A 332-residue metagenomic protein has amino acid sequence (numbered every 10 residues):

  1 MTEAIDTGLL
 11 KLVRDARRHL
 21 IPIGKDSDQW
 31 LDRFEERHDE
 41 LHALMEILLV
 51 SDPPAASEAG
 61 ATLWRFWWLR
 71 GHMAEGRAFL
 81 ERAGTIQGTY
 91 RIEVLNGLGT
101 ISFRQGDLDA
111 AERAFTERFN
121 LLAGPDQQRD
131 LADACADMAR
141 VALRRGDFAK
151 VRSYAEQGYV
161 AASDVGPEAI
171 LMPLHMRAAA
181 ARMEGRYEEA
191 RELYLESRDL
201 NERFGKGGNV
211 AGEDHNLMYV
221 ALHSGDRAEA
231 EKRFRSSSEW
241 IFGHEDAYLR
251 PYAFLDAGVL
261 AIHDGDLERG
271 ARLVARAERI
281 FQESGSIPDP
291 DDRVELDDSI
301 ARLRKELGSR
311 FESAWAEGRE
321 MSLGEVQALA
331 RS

Functional and structural regions predicted by a protein language model:
T2-G24, M45, A61, R276-I287: Short acidic-capped amphipathic helix/loop micro-motif used as an active-site/signal-coupling element
D15-G97: Short, well-ordered secondary-structure microsegments that present a prominent hydrophobic/aromatic side chain
H19, S57-R70, Y90-G106, D130-D147 (+4 more regions): Tandem amphipathic alpha-helical repeat scaffolds
H19-D32, A247, Q282-S299: Acidic, Ser/Thr-rich low-complexity linear motifs
L44, G76, A83, A111 (+6 more regions): Tetratricopeptide repeat
V50-S51, T85-Q87, L121-Q127, R144 (+5 more regions): Short coil/turn linkers that connect adjacent helices within long alpha-helical scaffolds, especially alpha-solenoid
E268-S332: C-terminal non-catalytic interaction modules
